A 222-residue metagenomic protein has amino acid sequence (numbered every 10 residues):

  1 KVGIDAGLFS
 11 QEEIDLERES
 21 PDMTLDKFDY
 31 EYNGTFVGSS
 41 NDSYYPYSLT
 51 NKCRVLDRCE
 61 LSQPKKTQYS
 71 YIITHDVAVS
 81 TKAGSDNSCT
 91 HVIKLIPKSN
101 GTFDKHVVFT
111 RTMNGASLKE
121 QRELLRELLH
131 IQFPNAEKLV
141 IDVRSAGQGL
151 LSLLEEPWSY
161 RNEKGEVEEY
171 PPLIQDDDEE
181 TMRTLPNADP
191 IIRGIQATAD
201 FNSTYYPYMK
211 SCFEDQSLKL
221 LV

Functional and structural regions predicted by a protein language model:
K1, I72, I191-G194: Conserved beta-strand scaffold positions in the cores of enzyme catalytic domains, especially in NTP/NDP-utilizing
G3-L8, V79, S145-G147, D200: Conserved nucleotide-binding/hydrolysis micro-motifs of P-loop NTPases
G3-V77: ATPase catalytic-site recognition across NTP-hydrolyzing enzymes
Q11, K82-G84, G101, G149: Short helix/loop capping segments that flank catalytic or ligand/cofactor-binding pockets
R18, Y32, D57, V77 (+2 more regions): RecA-like P-loop NTPase motor core of helicase/translocase proteins
G34, V92-L95, I141, S211: Hydrophobic side chains in beta-strands
K65-P97: Gly/Thr-rich phosphate-binding beta-strand-loop-beta motif of the actin/hexokinase/Hsp70
S99-V222: Mg2+-dependent endonuclease catalytic cores in nucleic-acid-processing enzymes, primarily RNase H-like
